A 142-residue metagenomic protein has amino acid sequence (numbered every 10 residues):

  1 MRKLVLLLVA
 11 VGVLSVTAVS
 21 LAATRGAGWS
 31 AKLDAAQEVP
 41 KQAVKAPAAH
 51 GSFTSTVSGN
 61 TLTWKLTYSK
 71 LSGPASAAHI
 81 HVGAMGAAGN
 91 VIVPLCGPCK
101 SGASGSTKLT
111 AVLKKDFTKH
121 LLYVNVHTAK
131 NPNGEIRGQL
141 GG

Functional and structural regions predicted by a protein language model:
R2-L7, G12-A78, V82-G142: Metal-centered catalytic cores of metalloenzymes
